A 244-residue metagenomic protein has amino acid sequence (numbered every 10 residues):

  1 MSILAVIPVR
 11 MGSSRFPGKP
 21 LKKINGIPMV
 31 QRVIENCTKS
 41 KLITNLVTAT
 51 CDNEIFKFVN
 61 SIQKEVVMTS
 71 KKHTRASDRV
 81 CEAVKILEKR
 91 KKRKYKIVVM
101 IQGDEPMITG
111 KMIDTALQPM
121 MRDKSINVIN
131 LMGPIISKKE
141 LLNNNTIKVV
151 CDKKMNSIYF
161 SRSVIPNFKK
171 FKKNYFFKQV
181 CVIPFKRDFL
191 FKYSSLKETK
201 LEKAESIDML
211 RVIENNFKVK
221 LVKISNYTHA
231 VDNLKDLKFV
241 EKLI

Functional and structural regions predicted by a protein language model:
S2-T50: N-terminal glycine-rich phosphate-binding loop and ensuing alpha1 helix
A5, N45-T48, V98, V128-I129 (+2 more regions): Hydrophobic/aromatic residues located in beta-strands of well-ordered beta-sheets within soluble catalytic
I43, K92-Y95, K124-I126, F217: Short, high-confidence coil segments that cap the C-terminus of an alpha-helix and link into the following beta-strand
T50-C51, G103, I108, F185 (+2 more regions): A conserved hydrophobic position in a structured secondary element of the catalytic/binding core that shapes
N53-Q118: Short phosphate-binding loop-to-helix
I108-T199: Conserved core of the sugar-phosphate nucleotidyltransferase
K172-I244: Conserved alpha/beta core of the MobA/IspD/sugar-nucleotide pyrophosphorylase nucleotidyltransferase superfamily
